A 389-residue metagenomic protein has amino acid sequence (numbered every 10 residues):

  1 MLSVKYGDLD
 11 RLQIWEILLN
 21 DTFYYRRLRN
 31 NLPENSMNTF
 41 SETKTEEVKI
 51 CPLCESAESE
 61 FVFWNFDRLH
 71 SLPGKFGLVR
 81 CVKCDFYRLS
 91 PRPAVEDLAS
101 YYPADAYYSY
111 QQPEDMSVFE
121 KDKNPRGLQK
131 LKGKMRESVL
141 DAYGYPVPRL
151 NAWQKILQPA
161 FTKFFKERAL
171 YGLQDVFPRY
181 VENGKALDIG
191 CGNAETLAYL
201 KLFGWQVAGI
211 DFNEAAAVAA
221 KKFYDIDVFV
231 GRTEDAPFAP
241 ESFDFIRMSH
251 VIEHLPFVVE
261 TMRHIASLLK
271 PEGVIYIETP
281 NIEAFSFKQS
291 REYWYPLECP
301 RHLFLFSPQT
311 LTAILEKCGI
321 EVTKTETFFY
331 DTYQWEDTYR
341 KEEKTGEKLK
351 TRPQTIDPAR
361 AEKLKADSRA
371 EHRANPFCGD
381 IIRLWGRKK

Functional and structural regions predicted by a protein language model:
L2-K5: Extreme N-terminal basic, low-complexity initiation segments that serve as generic localization/processing leaders
G7, R11-L28, N38-C51, S59 (+3 more regions): Conserved SAM-binding loop
G7-D10, I14-L32, N38-L53, W64-S71 (+1 more regions): A C-terminal cap/extension of S-adenosyl-L-methionine-dependent methyltransferases that defines the acceptor-substrate
F23-G133: N-terminal juxtadomain amphipathic helix that follows a signal peptide/anchor or precedes a small N-terminal auxiliary
G77-C81, Y87, L98, L197-A198 (+9 more regions): Extracellular glycan-modifying ectodomains
V82-C84, P93, Q309, G319 (+1 more regions): Short loop segments at secondary-structure junctions
F86-E195, Y199-F203: Extended interfacial segments that mediate partner engagement and assembly in macromolecular machines
E321-T325: Short, well-structured beta-strand/strand-turn elements
